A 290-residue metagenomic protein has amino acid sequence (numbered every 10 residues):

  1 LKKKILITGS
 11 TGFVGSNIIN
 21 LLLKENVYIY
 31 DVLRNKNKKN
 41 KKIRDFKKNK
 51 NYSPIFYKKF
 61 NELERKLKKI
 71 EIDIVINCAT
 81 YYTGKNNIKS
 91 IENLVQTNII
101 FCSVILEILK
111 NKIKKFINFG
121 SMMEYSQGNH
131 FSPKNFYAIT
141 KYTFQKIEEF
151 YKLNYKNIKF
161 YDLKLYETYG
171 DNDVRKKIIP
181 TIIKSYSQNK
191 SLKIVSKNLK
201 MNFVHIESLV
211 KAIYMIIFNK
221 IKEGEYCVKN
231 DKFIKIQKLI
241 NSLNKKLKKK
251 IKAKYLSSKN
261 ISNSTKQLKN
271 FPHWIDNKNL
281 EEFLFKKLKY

Functional and structural regions predicted by a protein language model:
I5-E25: N-terminal Rossmann NAD(P)H-binding glycine-rich loop of SDR-like oxidoreductase domains
T8, I72-C78, N118, C227: Rossmann-fold scaffold of SDR-type NAD(P)-dependent oxidoreductases
V27-K38: Conserved glycine-rich Rossmann-like NAD(P)H-binding loop of the short-chain dehydrogenase/reductase
S53-T97, G128: NAD(P)H-binding glycine-rich loop region in Rossmannoid oxidoreductase-like domains and their noncatalytic homologs
N77, C102-Y137, Y161: Conserved Rossmann-fold NAD(P)-dependent oxidoreductase catalytic core, especially the SDR/UDP-sugar
K89, N93-F101, F131, N135 (+2 more regions): Glycine-rich NAD(P)-binding loop of the Rossmann-fold in SDR/ketoreductase-type enzymes
F136-A138, Y142, K146-M201, I206-S208 (+1 more regions): NAD(P)-dependent short-chain dehydrogenase/reductase
K190, I194-Y290: C-terminal substrate-binding subdomain of Rossmann-fold SDR/epimerase-dehydratase oxidoreductases
